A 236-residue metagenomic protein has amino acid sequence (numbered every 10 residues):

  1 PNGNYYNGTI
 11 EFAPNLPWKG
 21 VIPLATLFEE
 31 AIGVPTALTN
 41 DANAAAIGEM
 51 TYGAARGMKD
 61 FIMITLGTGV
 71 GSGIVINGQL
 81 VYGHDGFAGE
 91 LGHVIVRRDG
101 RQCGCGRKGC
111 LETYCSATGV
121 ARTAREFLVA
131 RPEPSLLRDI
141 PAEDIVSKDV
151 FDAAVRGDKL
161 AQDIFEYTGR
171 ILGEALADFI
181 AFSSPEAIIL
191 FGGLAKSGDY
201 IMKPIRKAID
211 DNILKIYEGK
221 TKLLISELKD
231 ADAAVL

Functional and structural regions predicted by a protein language model:
P1-A44: N-terminal glycine/serine-rich phosphate-binding loop of ATP-dependent small-molecule kinases, especially carbohydrate
G3, V70-V75: Short beta-strand scaffold segments in enzyme catalytic cores
Y5-N7, T26-T36, G48-M58, L80 (+1 more regions): ATP-binding/phosphotransfer module of carbohydrate and carboxylate kinases, centering on a glycine-rich
P14-W18, A37-N43, M63-L66, L224-D232: Active-site nucleophile and cofactor-binding loops and adjacent substrate-binding regions of central metabolic enzymes
A44, T68-G71, R98: Conserved A3 ("GATE") glycine/threonine-rich loop of ANL adenylate-forming enzymes
F61-T65, G71-G73, G104: Short glycine-aspartate micro-motif
F87-E90: Structural signature of FAD isoalloxazine-binding scaffolds in flavoprotein oxidoreductases
